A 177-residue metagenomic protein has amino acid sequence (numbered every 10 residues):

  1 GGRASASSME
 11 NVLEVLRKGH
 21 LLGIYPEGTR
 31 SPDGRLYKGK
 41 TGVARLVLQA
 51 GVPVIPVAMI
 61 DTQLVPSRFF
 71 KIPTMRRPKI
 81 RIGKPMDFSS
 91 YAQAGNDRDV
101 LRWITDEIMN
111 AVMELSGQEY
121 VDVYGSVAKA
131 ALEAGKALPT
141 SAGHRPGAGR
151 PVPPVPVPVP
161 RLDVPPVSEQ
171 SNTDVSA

Functional and structural regions predicted by a protein language model:
G1: Short acidic-hydrophobic, aromatic-tinged amphipathic segments that line or gate anion-handling sites
A6-A177: Non-catalytic C-terminal accessory region of glycerolipid acyltransferases and related lyso-lipid remodeling enzymes
